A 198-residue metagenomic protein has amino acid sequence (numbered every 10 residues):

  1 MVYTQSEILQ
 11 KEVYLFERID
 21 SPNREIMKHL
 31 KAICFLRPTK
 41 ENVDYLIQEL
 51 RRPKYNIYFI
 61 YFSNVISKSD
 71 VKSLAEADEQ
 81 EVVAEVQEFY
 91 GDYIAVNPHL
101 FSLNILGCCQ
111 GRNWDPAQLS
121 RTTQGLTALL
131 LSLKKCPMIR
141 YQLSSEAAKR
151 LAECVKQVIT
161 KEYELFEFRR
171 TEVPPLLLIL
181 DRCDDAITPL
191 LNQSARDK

Functional and structural regions predicted by a protein language model:
M1-K198: Extended, well-folded catalytic/binding cores that form a central cleft or groove in large enzyme and scaffold domains
